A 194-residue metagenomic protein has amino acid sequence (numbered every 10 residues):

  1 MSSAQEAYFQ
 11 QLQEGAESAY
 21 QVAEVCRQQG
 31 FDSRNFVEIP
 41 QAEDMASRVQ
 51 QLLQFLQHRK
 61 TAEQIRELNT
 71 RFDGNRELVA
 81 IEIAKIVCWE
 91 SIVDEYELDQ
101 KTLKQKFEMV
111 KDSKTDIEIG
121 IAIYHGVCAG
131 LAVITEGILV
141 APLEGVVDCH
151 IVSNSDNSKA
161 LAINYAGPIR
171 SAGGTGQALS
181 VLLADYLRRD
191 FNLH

Functional and structural regions predicted by a protein language model:
M1-H194: Extended, Lys/Arg-rich, non-catalytic nucleic-acid recognition/anchoring regions of very large nucleic-acid-interacting
